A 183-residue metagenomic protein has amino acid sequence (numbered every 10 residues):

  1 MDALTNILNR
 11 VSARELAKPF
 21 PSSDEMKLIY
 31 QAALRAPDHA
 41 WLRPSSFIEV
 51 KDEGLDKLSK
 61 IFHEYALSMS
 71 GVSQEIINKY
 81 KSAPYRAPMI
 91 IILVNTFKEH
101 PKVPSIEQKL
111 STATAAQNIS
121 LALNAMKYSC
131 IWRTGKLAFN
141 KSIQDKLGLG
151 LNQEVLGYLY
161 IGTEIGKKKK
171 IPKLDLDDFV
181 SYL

Functional and structural regions predicted by a protein language model:
M1-R86, L183: N-terminal amphipathic, basic helical "cap/leader" segment at the start of enzyme domains
A3-S12, V155-L183: C-terminal helix-cap and adjacent tail motif
A33, I91, F97-D145: Small-aliphatic-rich amphipathic alpha-helix that forms the alpha element of a beta-alpha
W41-L42, V103-P104, P172: Short glycine/proline-enriched turns and hinge-like loops at secondary-structure junctions
K51-G54, T96-F97, T163-I165: Short loop segments at secondary-structure junctions
P88-I90, S129, E154-L156: Structural motif
I143-E154: Short, electropositive alpha-helical surface patch
